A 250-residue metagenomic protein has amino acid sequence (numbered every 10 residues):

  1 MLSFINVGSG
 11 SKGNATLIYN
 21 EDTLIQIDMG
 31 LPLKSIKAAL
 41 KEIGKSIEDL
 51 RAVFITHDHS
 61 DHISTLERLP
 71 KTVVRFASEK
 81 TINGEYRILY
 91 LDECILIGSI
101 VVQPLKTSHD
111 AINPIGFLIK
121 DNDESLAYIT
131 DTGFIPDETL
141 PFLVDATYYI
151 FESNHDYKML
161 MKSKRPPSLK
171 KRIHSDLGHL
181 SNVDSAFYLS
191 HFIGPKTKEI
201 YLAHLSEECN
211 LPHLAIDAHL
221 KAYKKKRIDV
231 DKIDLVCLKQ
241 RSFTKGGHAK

Functional and structural regions predicted by a protein language model:
M1-E42, I115-D131, Y148: Conserved beta-strand hairpin/beta-sheet module of binuclear metal-dependent hydrolase folds, prominently
V7, K12-A15, T56-S64, V102-P104: Structured catalytic core of nucleotide-sugar glycosyltransferases
G8-S9, M29-L31, D58, K80 (+4 more regions): Active-site metal-binding loops of divalent metal-dependent hydrolases
P32-A77, T147: Active-site metal-binding motif and surrounding structural segment of the metallo-beta-lactamase
V74-E124: Metallo-beta-lactamase
E93-I95, S99-P104, S108-H109, E124 (+2 more regions): Conserved catalytic scaffold of divalent metal-dependent phosphoesterases
D137-C237: Cap/insert and terminal regions of metallo-dependent hydrolase folds
D231-K250: Short, basic/aromatic-enriched C-terminal tail that caps enzymatic domains
